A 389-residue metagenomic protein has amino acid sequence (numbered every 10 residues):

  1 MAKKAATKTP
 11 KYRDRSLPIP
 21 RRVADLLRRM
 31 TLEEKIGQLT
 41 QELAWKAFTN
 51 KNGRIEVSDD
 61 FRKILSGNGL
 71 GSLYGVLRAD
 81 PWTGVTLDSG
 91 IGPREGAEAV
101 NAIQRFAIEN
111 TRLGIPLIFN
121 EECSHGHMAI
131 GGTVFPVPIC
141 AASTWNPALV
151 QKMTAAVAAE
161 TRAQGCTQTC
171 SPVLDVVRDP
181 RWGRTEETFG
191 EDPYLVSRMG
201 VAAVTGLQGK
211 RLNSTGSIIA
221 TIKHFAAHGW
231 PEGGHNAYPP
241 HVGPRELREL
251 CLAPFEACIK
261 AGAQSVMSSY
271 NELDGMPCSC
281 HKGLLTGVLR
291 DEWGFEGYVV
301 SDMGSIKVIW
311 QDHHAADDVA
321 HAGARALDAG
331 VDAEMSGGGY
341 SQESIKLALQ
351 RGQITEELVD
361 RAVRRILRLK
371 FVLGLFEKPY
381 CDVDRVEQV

Functional and structural regions predicted by a protein language model:
M1-V389: Glycoside hydrolase catalytic-domain context in secreted enzymes
